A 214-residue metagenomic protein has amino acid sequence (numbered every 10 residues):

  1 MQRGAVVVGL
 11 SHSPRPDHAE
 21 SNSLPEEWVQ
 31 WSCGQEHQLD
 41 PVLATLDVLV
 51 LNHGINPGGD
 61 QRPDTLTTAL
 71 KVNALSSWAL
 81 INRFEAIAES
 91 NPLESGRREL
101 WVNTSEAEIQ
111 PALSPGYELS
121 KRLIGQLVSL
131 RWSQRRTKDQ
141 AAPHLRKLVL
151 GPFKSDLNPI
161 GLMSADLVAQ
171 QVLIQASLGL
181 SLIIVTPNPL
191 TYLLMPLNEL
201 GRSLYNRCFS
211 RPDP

Functional and structural regions predicted by a protein language model:
Q2-A19: Conserved glycine-rich Rossmann-like NAD(P)H-binding loop of the short-chain dehydrogenase/reductase
S23-L46: Conserved Rossmann-fold cofactor-binding substructure of NAD(P)-dependent oxidoreductases
V48-G59, T104: Conserved NAD(P)H cofactor-binding loop of Rossmann-fold oxidoreductase domains
G58, S90-T137, K154: Catalytic loop of short-chain dehydrogenase/reductase
G59-N73: Short alpha-helical oligomerization interface
T65, S76, L80, L119 (+1 more regions): Conserved cofactor-binding/catalytic machinery of classical short-chain dehydrogenase/reductase
V72-G96: Amphipathic alpha-helical dimer-interface segment in Rossmann-like NAD(P)H-dependent oxidoreductases
A142-P143, K147-L148, F153-F209: C-terminal helical subdomain
